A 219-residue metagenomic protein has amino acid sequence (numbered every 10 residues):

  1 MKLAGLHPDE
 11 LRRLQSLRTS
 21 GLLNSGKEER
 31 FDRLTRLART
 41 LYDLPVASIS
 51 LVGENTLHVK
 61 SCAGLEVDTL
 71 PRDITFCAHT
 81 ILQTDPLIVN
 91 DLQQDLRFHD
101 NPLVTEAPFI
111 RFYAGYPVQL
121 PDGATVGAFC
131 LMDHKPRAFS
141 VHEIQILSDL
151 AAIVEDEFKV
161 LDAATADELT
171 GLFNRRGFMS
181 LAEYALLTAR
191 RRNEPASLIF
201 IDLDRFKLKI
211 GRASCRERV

Functional and structural regions predicted by a protein language model:
M1-D73: Intrinsically disordered, low-complexity terminal regulatory regions
Q15, V46, V52, T56-C62 (+1 more regions): Regulatory sensory and allosteric helical modules in signal-transduction proteins and certain transcription factors
V46, V126, A196-L198: Structural motif
R111-D122: A short, aliphatic-rich beta-strand micro-motif
P121, V126-L169, R176-T188: Signal-transducing coiled-coil linker helices
D162-E183, E194, I201-I210, S214: Conserved nucleotide-binding and Mg2+-coordinating catalytic segments in signaling enzymes
E217-V219: Positively charged, low-complexity/disordered segments
